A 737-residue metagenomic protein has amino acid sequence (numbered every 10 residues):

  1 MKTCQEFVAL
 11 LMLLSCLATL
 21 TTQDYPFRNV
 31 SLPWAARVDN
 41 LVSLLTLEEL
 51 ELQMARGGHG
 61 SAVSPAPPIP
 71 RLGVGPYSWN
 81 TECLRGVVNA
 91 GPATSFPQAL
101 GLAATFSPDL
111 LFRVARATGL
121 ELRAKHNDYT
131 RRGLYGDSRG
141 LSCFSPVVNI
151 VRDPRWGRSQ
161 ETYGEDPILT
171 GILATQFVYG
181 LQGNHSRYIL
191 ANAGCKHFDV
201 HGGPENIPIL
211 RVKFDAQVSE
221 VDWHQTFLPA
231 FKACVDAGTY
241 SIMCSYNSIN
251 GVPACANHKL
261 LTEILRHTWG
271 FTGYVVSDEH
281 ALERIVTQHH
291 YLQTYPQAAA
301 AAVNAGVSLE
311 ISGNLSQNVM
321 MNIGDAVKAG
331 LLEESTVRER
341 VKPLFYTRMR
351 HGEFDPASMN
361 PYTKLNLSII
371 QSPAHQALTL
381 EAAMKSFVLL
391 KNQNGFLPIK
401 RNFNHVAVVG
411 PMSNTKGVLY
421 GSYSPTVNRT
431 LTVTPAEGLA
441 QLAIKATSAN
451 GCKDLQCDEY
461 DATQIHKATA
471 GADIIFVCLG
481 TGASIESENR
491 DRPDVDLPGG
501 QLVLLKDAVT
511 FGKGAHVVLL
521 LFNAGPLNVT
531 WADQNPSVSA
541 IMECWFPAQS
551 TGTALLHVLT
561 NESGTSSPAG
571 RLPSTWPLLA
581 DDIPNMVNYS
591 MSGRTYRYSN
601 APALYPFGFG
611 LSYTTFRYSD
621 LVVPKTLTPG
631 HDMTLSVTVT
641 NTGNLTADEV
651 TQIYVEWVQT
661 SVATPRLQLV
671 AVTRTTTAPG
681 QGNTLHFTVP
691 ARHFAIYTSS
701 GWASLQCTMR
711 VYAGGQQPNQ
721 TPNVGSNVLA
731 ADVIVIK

Functional and structural regions predicted by a protein language model:
M1-M12: Classical eukaryotic N-terminal signal peptides for Sec-dependent ER targeting/secretion, especially the positively
K2, L17-N719, I736-K737: Glycoside hydrolase catalytic-domain context in secreted enzymes
T721-K737: Short beta-strand elements
